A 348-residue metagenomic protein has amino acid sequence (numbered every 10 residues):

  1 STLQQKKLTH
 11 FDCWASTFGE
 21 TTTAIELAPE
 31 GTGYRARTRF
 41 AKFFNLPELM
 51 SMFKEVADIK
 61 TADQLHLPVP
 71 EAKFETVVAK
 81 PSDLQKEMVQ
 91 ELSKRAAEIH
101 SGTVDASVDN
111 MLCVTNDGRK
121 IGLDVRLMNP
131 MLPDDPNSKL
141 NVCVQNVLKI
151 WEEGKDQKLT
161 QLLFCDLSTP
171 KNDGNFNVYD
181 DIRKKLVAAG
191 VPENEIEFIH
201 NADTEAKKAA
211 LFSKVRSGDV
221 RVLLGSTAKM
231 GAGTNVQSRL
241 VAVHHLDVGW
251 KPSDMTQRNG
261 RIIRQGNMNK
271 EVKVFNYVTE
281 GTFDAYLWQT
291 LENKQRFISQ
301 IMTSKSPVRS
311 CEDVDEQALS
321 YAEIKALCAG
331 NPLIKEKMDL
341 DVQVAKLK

Functional and structural regions predicted by a protein language model:
T2-P133, K149-E152, V274-V342, K346: Inter-lobe coupling linker of SF2 helicases/translocases
T76, T160-L162, R221-V222: Residue-level preference for the first positions of well-ordered beta-strands
T103-V114, D156-D180: Conserved strand-helix element at the start of the C-terminal RecA-like helicase core
L167-H200: Conserved helicase motor "Helicase C" RecA-like lobe of SF1/SF2 P-loop NTPases
P192-T227: Conserved helicase ATPase core of P-loop NTP-dependent helicases/translocases
N235-V248, K273-N276: A short beta-strand element within the Helicase C-terminal
K251-N269: Conserved SF2 helicase motif VI
